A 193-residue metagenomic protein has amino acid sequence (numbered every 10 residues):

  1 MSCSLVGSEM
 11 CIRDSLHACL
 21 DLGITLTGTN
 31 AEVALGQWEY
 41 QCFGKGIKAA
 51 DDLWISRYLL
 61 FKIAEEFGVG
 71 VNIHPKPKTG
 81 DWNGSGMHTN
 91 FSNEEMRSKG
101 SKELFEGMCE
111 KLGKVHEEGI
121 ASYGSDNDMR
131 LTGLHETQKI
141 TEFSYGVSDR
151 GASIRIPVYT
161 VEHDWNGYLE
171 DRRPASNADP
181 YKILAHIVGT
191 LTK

Functional and structural regions predicted by a protein language model:
M1, G36, S85: Residue-level signal for beta-strand positions within conserved beta-sheet cores that form or flank
M1-G7, C11-I12: Single conserved hydrophobic/aromatic residue that forms the stacking wall/gate of nucleotide- or nucleobase-binding
S8, L20-G46: Residues forming anionic-ligand binding surfaces in small-molecule and nucleic-acid pockets of primarily soluble enzymes
I12-A31, S56-A64, F105: Structured alpha-helical segments in the cores of large, soluble enzyme domains
I47-K193: Active-site capping/gating regions of soluble enzymes
